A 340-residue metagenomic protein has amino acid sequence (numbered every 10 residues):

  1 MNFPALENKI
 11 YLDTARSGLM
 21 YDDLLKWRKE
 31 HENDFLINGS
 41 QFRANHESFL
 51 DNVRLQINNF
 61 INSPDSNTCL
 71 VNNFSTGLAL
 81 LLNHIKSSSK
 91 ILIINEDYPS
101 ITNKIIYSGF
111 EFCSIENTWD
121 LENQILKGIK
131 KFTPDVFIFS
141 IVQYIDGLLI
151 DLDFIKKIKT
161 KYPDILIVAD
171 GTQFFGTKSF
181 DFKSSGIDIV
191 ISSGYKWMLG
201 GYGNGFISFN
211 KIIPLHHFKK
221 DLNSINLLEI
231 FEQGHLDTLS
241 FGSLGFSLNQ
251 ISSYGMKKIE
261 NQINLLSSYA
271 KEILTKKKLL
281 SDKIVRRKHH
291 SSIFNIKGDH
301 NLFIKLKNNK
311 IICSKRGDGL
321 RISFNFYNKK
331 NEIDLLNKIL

Functional and structural regions predicted by a protein language model:
M1-L340: Pyridoxal 5′-phosphate
